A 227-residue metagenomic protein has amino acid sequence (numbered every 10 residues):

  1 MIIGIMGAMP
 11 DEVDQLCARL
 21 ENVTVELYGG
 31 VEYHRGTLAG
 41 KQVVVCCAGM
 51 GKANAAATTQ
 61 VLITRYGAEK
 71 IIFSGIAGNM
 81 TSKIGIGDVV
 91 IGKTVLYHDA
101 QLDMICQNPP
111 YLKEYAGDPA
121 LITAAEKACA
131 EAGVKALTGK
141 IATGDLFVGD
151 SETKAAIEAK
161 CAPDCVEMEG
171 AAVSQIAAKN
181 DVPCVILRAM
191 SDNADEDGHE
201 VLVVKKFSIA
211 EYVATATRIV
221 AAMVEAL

Functional and structural regions predicted by a protein language model:
M1-L20, Q42: Short, conserved "active-site rim" segments that organize catalytic pockets and cofactor/ligand binding
I2, E26-L227: Glycine-rich phosphate- or other oxyanion-binding loops that anchor nucleotides, phosphorylated ligands
